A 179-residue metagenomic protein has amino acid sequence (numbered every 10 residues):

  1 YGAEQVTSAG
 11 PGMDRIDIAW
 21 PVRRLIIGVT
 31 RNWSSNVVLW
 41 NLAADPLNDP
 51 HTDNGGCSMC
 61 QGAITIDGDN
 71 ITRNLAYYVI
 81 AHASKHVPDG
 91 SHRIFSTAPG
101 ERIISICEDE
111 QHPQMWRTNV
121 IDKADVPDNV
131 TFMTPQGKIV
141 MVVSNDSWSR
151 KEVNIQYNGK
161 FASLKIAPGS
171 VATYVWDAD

Functional and structural regions predicted by a protein language model:
Y1-K85, H92-P99: Aromatic/acidic polysaccharide-binding cleft in carbohydrate-active enzymes
R15, S35, T72-R73, Q111 (+2 more regions): Alpha-helical structural elements
N54, G68, E110, N129-V130 (+1 more regions): Short linear motifs in intrinsically disordered/low-complexity regions
K85, G90, S96-N158, G169: Carbohydrate-binding surface patches
K165-V171, D179: Tight coil/turn sites that cap or link beta-strands
